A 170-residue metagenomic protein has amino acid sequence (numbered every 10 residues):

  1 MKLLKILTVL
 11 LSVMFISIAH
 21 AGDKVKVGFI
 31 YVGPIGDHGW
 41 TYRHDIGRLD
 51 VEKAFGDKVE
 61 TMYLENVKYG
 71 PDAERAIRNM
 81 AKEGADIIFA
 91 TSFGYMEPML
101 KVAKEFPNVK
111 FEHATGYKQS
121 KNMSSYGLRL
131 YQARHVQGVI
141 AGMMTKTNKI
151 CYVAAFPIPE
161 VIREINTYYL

Functional and structural regions predicted by a protein language model:
M1-I6: Positively charged n-region of N-terminal signal peptides that target proteins for export
L7-S17: Bacterial N-terminal signal peptides
A19-D23: Boundary at the C-terminal end of the N-terminal hydrophobic targeting segment
G28-G47, V51-F55, Y63-A73, F93 (+1 more regions): Extracytoplasmic "Venus flytrap"
R48, Q137-L170: An alpha-beta-alpha
G70-A85: Short, well-structured alpha-helical segments in soluble
G84-S92, E112-A114: Periplasmic-binding protein-like
K104-L128: Flexible loop/hinge segments that line or gate small-molecule binding clefts
